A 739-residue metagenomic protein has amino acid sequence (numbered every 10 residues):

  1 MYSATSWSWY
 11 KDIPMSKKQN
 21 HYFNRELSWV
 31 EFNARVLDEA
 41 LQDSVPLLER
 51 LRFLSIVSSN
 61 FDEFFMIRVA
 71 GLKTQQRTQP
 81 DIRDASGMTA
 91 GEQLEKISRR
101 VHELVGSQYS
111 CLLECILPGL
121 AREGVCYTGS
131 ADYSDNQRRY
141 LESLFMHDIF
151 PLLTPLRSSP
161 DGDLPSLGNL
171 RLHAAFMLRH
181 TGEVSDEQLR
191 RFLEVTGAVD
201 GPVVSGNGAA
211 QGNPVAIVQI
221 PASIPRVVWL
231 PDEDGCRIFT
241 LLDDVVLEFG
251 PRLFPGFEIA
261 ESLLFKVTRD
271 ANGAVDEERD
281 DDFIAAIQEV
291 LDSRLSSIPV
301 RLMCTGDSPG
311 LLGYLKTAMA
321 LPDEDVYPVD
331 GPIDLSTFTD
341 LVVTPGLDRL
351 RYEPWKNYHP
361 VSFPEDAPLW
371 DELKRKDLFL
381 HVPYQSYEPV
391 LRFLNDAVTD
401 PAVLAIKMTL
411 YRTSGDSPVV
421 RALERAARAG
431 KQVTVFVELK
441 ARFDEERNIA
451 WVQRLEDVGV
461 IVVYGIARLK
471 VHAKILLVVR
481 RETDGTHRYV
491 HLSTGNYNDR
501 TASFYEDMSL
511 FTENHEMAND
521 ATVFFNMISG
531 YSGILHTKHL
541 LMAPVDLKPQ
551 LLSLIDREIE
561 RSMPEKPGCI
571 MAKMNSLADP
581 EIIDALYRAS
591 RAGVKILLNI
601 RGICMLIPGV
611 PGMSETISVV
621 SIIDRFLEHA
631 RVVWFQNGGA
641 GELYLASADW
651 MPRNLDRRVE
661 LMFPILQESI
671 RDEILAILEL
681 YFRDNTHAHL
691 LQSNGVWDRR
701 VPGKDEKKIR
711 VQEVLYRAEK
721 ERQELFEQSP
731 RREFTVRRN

Functional and structural regions predicted by a protein language model:
S3-I570, R588-A592, C604-N739: N-terminal localization/anchoring segments of enzymes in phospholipid and broader phosphate metabolism
N575: Cofactor-pocket helix-loop regions in the catalytic cores of large enzyme subunits
P580-I583, Y587: Glycine/threonine-rich ATP-lid/beta-loop region of ATP-binding domains
K595-N599: Hydrophobic alpha/beta core scaffold segments
